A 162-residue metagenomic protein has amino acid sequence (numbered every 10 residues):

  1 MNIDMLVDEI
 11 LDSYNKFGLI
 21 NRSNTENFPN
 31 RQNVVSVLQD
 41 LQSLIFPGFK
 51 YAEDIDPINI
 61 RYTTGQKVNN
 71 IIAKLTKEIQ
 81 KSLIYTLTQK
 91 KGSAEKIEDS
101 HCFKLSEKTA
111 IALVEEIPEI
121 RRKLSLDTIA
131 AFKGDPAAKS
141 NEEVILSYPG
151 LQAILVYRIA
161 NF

Functional and structural regions predicted by a protein language model:
M1-F162: Terminal amphipathic alpha-helical/low-complexity segments used for targeting or macromolecular assembly
